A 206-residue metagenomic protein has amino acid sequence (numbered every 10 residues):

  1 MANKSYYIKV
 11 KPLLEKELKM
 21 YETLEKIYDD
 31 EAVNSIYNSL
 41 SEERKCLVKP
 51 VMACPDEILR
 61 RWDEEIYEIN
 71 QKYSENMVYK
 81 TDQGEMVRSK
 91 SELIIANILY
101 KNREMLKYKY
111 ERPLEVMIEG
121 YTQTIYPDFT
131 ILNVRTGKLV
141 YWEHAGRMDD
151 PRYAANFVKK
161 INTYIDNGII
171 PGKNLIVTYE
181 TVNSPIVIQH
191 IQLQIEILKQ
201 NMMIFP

Functional and structural regions predicted by a protein language model:
M1-E65: Nuclease-adjacent, charged terminal/linker segments that flank catalytic cores
S39-L106: Solvent-exposed, charged helical/coil patches that constitute nucleic-acid or partner-interaction surfaces
V87, K107-R135: Active-site metal-binding core of divalent-cation-utilizing nuclease and nuclease-like domains
K90-I94, T124, K159: Short, well-structured alpha-helical interface segments that form or flank functional binding sites
V116, M148-R152, T181-I186: Acidic, metal-coordinating catalytic cores used for nucleic-acid/nucleotide bond scission and strand-transfer chemistry
Y126-K159: Short beta-strand-loop-alpha-helix junction that forms the active-site gateway of nucleic-acid-processing nucleases
K160-Y164: A general structural detector for well-ordered alpha-helical segments in enzyme core domains, enriched
I165-P206: Basic, glycine-rich
